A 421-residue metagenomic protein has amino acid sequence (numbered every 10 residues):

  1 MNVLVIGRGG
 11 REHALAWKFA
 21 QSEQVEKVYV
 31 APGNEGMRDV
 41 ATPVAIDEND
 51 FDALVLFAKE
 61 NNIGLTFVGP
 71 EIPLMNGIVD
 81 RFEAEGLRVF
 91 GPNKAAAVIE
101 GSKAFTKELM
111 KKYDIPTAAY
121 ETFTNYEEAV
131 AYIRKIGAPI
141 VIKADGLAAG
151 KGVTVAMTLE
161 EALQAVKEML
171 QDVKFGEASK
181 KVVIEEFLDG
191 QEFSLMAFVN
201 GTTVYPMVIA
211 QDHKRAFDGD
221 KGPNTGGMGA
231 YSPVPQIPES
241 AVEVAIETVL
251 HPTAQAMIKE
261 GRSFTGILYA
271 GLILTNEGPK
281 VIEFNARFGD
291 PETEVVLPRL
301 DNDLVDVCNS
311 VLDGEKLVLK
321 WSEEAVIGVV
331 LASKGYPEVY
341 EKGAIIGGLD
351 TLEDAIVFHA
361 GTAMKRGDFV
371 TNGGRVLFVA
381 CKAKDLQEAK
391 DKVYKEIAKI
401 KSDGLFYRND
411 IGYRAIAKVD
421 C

Functional and structural regions predicted by a protein language model:
M1-K94: ATP-binding N-terminal substructure of ATP-dependent carboxylate-amine bond-forming enzymes
L4-V5, E100-K181, P235, S240-H251: Active-site nucleotide/adenylate-binding loops and adjacent lid/helix of ATP-dependent enzymes
Q21, G36-R38, F90, K112-D114 (+12 more regions): Solvent-exposed alpha-helices and their adjacent loops that cap or buttress functional pockets in soluble metabolic
R38-V40, A53-L56, V98-A104, F217-G219: Short, charged, surface-exposed secondary-structure boundary motifs
A156-P291: Internal nucleotide-binding/catalytic subdomain
I246-L268, N285-D354: Active-site "cap" helix and flanking loop/linker of ATP-utilizing ligase/carboxylase catalytic domains
N309-C421: Peripheral (often C-terminal) accessory segments that flank ATP-dependent C-N-forming ligase machineries
